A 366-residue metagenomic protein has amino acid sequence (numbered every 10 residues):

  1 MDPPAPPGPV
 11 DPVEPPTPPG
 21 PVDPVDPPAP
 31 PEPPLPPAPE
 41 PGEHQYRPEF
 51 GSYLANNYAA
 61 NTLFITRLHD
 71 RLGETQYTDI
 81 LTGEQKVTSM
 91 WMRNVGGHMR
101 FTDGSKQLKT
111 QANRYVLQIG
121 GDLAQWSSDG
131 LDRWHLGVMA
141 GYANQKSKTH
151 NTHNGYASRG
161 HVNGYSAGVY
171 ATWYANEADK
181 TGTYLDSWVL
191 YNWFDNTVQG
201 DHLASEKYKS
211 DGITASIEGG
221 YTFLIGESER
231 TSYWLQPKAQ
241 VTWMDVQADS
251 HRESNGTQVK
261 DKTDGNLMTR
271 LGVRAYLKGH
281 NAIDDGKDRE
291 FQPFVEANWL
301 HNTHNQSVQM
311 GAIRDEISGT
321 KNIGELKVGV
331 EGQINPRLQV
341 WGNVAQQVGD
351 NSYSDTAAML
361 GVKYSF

Functional and structural regions predicted by a protein language model:
M1-L54: Extracellular/surface-exposed low-complexity segments
P39-N57, G83-F366: Membrane translocator/pore-forming domains, dominated by Gram-negative outer-membrane beta-barrels
G51, N56-A60, F64, L68-G73: Non-globular scaffolding segments
R71-T78, G120-A124: Short alpha-helical segments and helix-capping/turn motifs at coil-helix boundaries
